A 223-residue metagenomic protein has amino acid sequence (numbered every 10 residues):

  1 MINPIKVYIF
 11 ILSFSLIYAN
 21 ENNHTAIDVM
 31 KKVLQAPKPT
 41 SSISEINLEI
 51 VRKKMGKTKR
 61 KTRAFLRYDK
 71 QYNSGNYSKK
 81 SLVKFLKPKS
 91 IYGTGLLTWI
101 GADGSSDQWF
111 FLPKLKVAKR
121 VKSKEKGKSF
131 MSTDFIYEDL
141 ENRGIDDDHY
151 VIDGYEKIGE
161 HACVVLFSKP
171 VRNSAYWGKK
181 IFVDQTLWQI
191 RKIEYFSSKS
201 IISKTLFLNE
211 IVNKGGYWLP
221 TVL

Functional and structural regions predicted by a protein language model:
I2-I11: Sec-dependent signal peptide recognition, specifically the positively charged N-region followed immediately by
I11-N20: Hydrophobic h-region of N-terminal signal peptides that target proteins for export in Gram-negative bacteria
E21-K114: N-terminal mature ectodomain segment of secretory-pathway/periplasmic proteins
H24-D28, T62, L140-I152, S200-T205: A short, amphipathic edge element
L48, F85-K87, F110-L112, K122-E125 (+3 more regions): Short, structured patches in soluble enzyme cores that scaffold and shape functional sites
L66-N73, V151-K157, N209-I211: Short amphipathic beta-strand and strand-loop transition segments with alternating hydrophobic
I91, A102-D103, D148, S174-Y176 (+1 more regions): Short solvent-exposed loop/turn micro-motifs enriched in small/polar/acidic residues
L97, D107-F111, V117-K119, K128-F130 (+2 more regions): Gly/Pro-enriched, hydrophobic low-complexity segments that function as extracytoplasmic propeptides/linkers
